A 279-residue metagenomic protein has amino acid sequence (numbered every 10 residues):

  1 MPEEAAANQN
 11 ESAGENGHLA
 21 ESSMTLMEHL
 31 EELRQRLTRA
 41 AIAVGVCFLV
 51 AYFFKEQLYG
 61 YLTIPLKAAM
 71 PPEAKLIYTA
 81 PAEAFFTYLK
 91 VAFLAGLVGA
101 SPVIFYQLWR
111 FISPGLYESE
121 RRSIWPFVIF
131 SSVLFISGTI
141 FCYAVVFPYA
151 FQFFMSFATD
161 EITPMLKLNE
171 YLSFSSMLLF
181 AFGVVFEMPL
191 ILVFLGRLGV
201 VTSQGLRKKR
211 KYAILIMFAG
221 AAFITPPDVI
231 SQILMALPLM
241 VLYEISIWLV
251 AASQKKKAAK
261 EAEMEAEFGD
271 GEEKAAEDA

Functional and structural regions predicted by a protein language model:
M1-A279: Membrane topogenic/interface segments and analogous intrinsically disordered interaction regions
